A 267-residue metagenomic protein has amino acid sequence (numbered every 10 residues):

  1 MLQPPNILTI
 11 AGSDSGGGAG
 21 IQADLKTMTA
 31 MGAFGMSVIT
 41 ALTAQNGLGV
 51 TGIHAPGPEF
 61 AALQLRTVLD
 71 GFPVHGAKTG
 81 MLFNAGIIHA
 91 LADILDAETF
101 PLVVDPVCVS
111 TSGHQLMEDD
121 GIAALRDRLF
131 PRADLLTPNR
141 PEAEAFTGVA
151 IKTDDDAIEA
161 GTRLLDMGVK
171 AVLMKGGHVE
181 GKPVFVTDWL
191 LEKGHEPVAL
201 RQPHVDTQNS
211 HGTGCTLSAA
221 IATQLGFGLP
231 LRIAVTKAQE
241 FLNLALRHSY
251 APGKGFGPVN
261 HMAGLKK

Functional and structural regions predicted by a protein language model:
M1-P4, T9, G20, V184-L200: Acidic-glycine-rich active-site phosphate/pyrophosphate-binding loop
L2-T9, I21, L25-L116: Conserved N-terminal subdomain of the carbohydrate kinase-like
P4, A55, G71, R232-K267: Charged C-terminal helix
I10-G16, P197-H211: Short pre-catalytic strand/loop immediately N-terminal to key active-site residues, enriched for Gly-Thr
T27, E144-A145, T207-L231: Short, small-residue alpha-helix embedded
M31-M36, E196-P197, Q224-A238: Phosphate-handling active-site elements
L42-T43, F83, C108-S110, E142 (+3 more regions): Glycine-rich beta-alpha junction loops
D119-P197: Conserved phosphate/ATP/ADP-binding segment of small-molecule kinases
